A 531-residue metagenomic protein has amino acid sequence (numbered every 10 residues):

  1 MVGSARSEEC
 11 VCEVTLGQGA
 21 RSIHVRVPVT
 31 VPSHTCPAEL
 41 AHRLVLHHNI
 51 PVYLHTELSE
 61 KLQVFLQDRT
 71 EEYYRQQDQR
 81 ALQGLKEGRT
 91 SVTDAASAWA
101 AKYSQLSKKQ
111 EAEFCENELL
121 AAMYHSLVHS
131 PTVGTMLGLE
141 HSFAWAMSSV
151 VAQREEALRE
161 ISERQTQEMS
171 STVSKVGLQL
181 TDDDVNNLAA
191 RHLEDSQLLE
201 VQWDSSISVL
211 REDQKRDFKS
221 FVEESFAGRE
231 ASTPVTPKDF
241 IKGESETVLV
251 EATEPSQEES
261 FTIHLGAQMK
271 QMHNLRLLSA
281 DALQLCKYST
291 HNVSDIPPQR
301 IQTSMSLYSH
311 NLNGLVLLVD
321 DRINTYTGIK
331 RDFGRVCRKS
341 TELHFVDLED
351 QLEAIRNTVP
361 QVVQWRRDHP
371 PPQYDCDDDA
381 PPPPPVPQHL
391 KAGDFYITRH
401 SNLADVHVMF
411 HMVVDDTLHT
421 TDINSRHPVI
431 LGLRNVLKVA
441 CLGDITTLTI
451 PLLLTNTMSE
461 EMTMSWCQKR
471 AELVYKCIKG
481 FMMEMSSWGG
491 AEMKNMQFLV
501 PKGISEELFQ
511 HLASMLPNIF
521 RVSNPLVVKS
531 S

Functional and structural regions predicted by a protein language model:
V2-S531: Macrodomain-like recognition of ADP-ribose-binding/processing modules
